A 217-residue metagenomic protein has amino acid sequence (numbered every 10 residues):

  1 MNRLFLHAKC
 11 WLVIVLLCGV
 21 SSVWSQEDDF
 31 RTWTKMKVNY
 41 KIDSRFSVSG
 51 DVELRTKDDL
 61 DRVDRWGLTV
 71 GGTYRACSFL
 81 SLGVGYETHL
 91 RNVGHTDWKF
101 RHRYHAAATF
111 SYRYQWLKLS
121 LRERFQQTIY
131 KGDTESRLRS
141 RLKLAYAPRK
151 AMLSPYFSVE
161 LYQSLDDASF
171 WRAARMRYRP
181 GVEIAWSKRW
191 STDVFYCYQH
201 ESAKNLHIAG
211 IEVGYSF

Functional and structural regions predicted by a protein language model:
K9-G19: Bacterial N-terminal signal peptides
S21-S25: Sec/Tat signal peptide C-region and signal peptidase I cleavage site
Q26-A76, S81: Start-of-domain marker
F30-T32, D64-W66, F100-Y104, T134-L138 (+2 more regions): Residues that define the transmembrane beta-barrel architecture of outer-membrane proteins
M36-Y40, V70-Y74, A106-Y112, S140-Y146 (+2 more regions): Residues on the lipid-exposed face of transmembrane beta-strands in outer-membrane beta-barrel proteins
S44-G50, F79-V84, Y114-L119, K150-S154 (+1 more regions): Repeated loop/turn-to-beta-strand initiation elements of outer-membrane beta-barrel proteins
V52-D58, Y86-N92, Y112-W116, F125-I129 (+3 more regions): Transmembrane beta-strands of outer-membrane beta-barrel pores
F157, S169, A173-F217: Predominantly the C-terminal beta-signal and adjacent terminal strand-loop region of outer-membrane beta-barrel
